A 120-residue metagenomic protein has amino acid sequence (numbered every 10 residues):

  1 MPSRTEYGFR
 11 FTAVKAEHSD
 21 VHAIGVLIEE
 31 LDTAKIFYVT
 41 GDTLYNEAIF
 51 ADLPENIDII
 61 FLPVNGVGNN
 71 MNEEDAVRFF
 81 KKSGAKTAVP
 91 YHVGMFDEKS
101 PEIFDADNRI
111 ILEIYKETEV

Functional and structural regions predicted by a protein language model:
M1-E55, I114-V120: Core dinuclear metal-dependent hydrolase active-site scaffold
M1-R4, A51, D75-V120: Binuclear metal-ion centers of metallo-dependent hydrolases, dominated by the metallo-beta-lactamase
M1-S3, A16, V64-N69, V93-G94: Short, acidic/turn-prone active-site loops that include or flank metal/cofactor- and phosphate-binding residues
G8, G25, G41, G66-G68 (+2 more regions): Residue-identity detector for glycine
D20, I59-K81: Active-site-proximal segments of metal-dependent phosphoesterases and phosphodiesterases across multiple
F37-D42, I60-N65, A88-V93, L112-I114: Active-site neighborhood of phospho(di)ester-bond hydrolases with catalytic His/Asp-centered motifs
E47, N69-M71, E98: Loop/helix-junction capping segments adjacent to catalytic residues or to phosphate/diphosphate-binding pockets
N56-I59, G84-K86: Loop/turn elements at helix/coil->beta-strand transitions in domains of secreted/extracellular proteins
